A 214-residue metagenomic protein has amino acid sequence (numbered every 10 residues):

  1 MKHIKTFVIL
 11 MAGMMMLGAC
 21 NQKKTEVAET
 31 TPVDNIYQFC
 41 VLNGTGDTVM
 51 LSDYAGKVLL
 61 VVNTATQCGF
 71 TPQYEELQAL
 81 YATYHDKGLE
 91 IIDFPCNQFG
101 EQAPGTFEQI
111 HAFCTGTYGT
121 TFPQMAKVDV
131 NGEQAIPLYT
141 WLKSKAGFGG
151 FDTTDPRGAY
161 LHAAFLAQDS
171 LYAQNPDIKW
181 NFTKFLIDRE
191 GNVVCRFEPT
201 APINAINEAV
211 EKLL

Functional and structural regions predicted by a protein language model:
M1-V8: Bacterial N-terminal signal peptides that target proteins for export
L17-A19: C-terminal motif of bacterial Sec signal peptides marking the signal peptidase cleavage site
K24-S52, P72: N-terminal "domain-start" segment that seeds a small globular fold
I36-Y37, L59, N181-T183: Short loop/turn microsegments at loop-to-beta-strand junctions
A55-V58, T66-Q67, T71-P95, C114-Y118: Conserved helix-turn-beta segment immediately C-terminal to the redox Cys motif in thioredoxin-like folds
N63, G88-G105, T121-G132: Thiol-based oxidoreductase modules, predominantly thioredoxin-like and allied folds used for disulfide exchange
G119-T200: Thiol/selenol-based redox catalytic cores and closely related redox-interacting motifs
V194-L214: Non-catalytic, surface beta->alpha helical segment in thiol-disulfide oxidoreductase systems
